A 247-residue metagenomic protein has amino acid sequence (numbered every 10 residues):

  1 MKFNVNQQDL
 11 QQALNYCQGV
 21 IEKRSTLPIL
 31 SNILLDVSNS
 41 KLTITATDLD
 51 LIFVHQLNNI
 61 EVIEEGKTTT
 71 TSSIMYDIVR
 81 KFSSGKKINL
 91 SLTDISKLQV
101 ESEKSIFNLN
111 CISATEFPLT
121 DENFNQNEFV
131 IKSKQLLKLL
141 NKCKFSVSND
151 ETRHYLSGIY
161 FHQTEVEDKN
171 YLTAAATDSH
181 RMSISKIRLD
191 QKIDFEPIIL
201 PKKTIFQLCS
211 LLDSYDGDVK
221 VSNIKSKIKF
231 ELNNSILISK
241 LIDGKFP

Functional and structural regions predicted by a protein language model:
M1-P247: Structural preference for solvent-exposed beta-strand-turn elements and adjacent flexible terminal/loop segments within
